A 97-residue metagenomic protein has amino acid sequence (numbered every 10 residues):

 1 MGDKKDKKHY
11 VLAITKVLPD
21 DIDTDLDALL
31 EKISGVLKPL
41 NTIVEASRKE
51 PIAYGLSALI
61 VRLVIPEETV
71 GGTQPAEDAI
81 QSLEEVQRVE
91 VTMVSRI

Functional and structural regions predicted by a protein language model:
M1-I97: Long, contiguous binding/interaction regions
